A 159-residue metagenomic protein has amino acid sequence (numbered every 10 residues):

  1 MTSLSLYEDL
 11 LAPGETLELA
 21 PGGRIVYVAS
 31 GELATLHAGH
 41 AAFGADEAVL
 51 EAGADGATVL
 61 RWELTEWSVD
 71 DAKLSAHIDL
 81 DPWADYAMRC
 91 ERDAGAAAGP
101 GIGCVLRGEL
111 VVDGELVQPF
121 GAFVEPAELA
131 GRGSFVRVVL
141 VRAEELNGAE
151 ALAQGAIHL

Functional and structural regions predicted by a protein language model:
M1-G22, W62-G101, A143-E145: A short glycine-rich, His/Asp/Glu-containing loop-to-beta-strand
T2-S5, D55-K73, V124, G133-G155: A short hydrophobic beta-strand segment most commonly corresponding to one strand of the jelly-roll/cupin
D9, L17, V26, A34 (+3 more regions): Residue "hotspots" at secondary-structure boundaries inside conserved domains
P21-A34, A98-V111: Short, conserved beta-strand element in jelly-roll/cupin
G22-I25, G56-A57, G99-I102, P119-F120 (+1 more regions): Short, surface-exposed beta-edge/turn micro-motifs
Y27, G39-H40, E91, F135-V138: Intrinsically disordered, low-complexity linker/propeptide segments enriched in Ser/Thr/Gly/Pro and acidic residues
E32-L50, V111-L129: Short acidic-glycine-tyrosine-enriched beta hairpin
I157-L159: Cys/His-clustered metal-coordination modules, chiefly Zn-binding fingers
